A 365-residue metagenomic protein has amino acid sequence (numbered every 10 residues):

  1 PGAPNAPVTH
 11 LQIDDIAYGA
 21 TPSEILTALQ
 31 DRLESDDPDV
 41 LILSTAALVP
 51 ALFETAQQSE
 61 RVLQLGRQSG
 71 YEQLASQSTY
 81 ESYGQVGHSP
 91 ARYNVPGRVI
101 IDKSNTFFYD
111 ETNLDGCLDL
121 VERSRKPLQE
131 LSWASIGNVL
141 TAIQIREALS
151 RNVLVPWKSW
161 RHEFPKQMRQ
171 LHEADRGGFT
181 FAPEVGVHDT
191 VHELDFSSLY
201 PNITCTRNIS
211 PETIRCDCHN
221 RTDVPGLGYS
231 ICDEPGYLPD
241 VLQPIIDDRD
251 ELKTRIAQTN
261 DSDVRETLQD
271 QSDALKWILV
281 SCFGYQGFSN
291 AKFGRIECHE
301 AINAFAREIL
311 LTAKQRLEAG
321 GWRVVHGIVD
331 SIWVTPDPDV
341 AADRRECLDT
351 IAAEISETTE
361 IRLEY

Functional and structural regions predicted by a protein language model:
P1-A20, V185, V191-E193, S197-I203: Gly/Thr-rich phosphate-binding beta-strand-loop-beta motif of the actin/hexokinase/Hsp70
P1-H10, D102, P235-F293: Active-site cores of enzymes that catalyze phosphoryl transfer or operate on phosphate-rich substrates
D14-D15, T180-H188, G228-Y237, T254-E266 (+2 more regions): Glycine- and acidic
D14-E111: Conserved DEDDh/DEDDy metal-dependent 3′-5′ exonuclease domain
G97-N208, E266-E308, T312-K314: Common nucleic-acid-contacting/processivity interface regions adjacent to the catalytic cores of nucleic-acid enzymes
L194-G228: Extended active-site and interfacial segments that coordinate phosphate-rich ligands in large catalytic machineries
R249, G321-P336: Catalytic palm active-site di-aspartate
T335-Y365: C-terminal polymerase-core module
